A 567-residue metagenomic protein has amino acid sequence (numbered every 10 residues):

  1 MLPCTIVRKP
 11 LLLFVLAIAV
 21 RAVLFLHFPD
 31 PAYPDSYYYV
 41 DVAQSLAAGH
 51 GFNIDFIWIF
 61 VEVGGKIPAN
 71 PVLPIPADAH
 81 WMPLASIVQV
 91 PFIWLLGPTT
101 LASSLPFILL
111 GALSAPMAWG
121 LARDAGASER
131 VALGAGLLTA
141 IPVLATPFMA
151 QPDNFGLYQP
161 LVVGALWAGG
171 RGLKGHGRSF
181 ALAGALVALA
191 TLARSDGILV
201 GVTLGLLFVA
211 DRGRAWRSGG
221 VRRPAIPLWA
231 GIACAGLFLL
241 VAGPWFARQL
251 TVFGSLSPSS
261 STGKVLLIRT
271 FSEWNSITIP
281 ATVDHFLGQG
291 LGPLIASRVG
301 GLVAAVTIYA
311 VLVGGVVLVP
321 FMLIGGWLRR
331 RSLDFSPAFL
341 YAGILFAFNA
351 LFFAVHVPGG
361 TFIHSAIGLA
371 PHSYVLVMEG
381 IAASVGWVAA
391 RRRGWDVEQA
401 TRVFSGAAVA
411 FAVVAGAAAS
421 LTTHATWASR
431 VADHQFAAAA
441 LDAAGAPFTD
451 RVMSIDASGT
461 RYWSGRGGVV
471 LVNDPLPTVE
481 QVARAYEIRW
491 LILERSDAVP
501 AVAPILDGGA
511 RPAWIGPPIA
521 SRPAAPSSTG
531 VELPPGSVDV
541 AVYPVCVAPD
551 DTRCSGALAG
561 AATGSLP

Functional and structural regions predicted by a protein language model:
C4, R123-G126, A165-L182, A210-S218: Membrane-interface transmembrane helices that cradle and orient dolichyl/undecaprenyl
C4, R212-W216, A296-F346, G380-A383: Hydrophobic, aromatic-rich transmembrane alpha-helices and their immediate juxtamembrane boundary segments
P10-L11, L105-G126, G164: Transmembrane-helix motifs of polytopic, lipid-linked glycan transferases
L11-V15, R130-L133, A185, V202-F208 (+2 more regions): Signature aromatic-anchored transmembrane alpha helix within multi-pass, membrane-resident enzymes that catalyze glycan
L12-A19, T139, A185-V187, V316-F321 (+2 more regions): Transmembrane alpha-helix segments characteristic of polytopic inner-membrane glycan-assembly/cell-envelope
P34-Y37, A102-A112, G134-G164, G169 (+3 more regions): Multi-pass, polyprenyl lipid-linked donor-dependent membrane glycosyltransferases
A115, F155-Y158, A190-A193, L199-V202 (+3 more regions): Hydrophobic/aromatic-rich transmembrane helices and adjacent perimembrane loops
Q399-G459, V472, L476, E480-A485 (+1 more regions): Membrane-embedded, lumen/periplasm-facing catalytic core of multi-pass transferases that use lipid-linked donors
